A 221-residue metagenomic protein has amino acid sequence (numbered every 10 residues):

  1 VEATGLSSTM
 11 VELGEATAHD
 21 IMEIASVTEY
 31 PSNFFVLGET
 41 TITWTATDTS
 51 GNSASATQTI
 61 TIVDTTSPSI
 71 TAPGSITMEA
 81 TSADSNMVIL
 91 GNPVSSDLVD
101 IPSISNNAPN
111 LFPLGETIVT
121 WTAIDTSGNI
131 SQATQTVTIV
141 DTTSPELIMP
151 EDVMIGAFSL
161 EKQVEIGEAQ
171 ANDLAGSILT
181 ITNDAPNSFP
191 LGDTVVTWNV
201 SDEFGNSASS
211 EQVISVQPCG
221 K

Functional and structural regions predicted by a protein language model:
V1-K221: Proline-threonine-serine-rich low-complexity tracts
